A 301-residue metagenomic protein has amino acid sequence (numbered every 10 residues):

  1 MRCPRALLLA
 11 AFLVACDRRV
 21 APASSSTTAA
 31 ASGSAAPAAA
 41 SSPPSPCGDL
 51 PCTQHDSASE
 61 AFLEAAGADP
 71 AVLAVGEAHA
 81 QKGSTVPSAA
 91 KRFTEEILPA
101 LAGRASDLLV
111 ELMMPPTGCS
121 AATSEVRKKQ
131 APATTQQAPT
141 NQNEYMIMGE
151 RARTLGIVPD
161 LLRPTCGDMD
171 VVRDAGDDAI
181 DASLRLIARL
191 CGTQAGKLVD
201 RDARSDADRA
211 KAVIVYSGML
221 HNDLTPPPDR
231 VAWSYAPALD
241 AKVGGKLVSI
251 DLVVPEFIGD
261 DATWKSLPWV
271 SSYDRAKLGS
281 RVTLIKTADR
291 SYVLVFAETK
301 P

Functional and structural regions predicted by a protein language model:
M1-S42: Acidic, Pro/Ser/Gly/Ala-rich intrinsically disordered segments
R18, A31-P301: Compositional signal for N-terminal targeting/processing segments
